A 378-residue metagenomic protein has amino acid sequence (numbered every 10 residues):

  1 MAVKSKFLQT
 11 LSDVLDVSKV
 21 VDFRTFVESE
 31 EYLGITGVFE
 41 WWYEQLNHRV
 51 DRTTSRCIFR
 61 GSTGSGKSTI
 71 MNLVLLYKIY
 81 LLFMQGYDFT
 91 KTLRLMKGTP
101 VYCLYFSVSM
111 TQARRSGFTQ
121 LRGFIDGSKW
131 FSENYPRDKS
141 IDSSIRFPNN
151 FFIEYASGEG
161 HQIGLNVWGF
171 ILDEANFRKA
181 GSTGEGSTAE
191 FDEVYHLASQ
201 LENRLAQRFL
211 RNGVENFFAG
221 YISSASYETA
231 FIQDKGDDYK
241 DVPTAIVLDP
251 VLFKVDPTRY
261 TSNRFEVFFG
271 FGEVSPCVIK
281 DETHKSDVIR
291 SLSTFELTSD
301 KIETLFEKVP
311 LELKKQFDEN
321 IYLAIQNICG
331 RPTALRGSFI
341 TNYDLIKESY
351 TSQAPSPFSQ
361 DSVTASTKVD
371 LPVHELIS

Functional and structural regions predicted by a protein language model:
M1-S378: Phosphate/NTP-binding elements of NTP-utilizing enzymes
